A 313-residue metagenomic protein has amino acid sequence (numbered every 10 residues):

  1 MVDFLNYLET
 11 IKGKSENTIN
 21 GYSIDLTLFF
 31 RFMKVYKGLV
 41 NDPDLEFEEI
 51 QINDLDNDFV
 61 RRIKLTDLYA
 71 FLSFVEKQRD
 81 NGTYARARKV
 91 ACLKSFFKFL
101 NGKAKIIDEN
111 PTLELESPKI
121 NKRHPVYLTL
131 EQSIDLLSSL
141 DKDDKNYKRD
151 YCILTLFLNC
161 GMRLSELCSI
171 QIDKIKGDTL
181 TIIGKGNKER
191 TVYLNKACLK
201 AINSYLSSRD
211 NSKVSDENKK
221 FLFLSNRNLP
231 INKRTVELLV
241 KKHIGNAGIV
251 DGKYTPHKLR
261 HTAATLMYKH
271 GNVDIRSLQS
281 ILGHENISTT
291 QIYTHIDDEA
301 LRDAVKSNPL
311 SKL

Functional and structural regions predicted by a protein language model:
M1-L313: Conserved catalytic core of the tyrosine transesterase superfamily
